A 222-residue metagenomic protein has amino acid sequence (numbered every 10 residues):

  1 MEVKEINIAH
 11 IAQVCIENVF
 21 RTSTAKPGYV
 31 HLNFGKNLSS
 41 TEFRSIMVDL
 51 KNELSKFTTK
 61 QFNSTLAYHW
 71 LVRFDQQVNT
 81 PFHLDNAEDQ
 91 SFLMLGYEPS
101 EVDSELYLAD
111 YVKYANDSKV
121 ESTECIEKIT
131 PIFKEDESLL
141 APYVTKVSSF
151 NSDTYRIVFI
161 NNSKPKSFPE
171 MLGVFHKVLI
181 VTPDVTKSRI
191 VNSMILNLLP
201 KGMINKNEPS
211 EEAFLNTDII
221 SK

Functional and structural regions predicted by a protein language model:
M1-Q61, N216-K222: N-terminal auxiliary "cap/dimerization" subdomain that precedes the catalytic jelly-roll/cupin core of mononuclear
A25-G28, Q76, A87-Q90, N151-Y155: Short, well-ordered loop/turn elements at secondary-structure boundaries
V30-N33, L93-L95, E105-Y107, I157-N161: A structural signal for short, well-ordered beta-strand segments and their strand-loop junctions that often border
K36-S39, P99-E101, S163-K166: Short, solvent-exposed loop/turn segments at secondary-structure junctions
N52-Y114, K128-I132, L139-V144, L198: Conserved double-stranded beta-helix
L108-K119, M171-I180: Short, surface-exposed, charged loop/turn segments at secondary-structure junctions
K113-E135, N216-K222: Short, cationic low-complexity segments
E135-K222: Catalytic core of Fe(II)/2-oxoglutarate
